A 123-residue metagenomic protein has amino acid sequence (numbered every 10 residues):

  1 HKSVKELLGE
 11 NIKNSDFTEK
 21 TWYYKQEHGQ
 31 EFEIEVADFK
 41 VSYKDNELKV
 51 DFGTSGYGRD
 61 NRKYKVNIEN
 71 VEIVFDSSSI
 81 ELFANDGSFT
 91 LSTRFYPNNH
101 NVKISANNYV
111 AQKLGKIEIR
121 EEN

Functional and structural regions predicted by a protein language model:
H1-N123: Beta-rich accessory regions
